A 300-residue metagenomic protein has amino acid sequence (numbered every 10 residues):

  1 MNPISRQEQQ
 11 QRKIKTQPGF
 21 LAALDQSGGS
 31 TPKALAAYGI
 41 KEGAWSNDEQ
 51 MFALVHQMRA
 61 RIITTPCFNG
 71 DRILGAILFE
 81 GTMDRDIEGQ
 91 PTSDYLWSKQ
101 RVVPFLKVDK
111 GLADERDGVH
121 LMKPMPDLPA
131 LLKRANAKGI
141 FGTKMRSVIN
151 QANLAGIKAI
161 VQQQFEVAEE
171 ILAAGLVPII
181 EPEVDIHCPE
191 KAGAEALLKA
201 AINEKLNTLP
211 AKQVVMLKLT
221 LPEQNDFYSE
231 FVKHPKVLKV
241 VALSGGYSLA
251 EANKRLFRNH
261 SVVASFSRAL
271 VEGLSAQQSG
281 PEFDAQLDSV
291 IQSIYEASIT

Functional and structural regions predicted by a protein language model:
M1-F141, I149-Q151, A201-L219, E223-T300: Alpha/beta catalytic barrel-like cores
R116-H120, T143-K158, D185-K191: Surface-exposed cleft-lining segments at the edges of enzyme active sites
N136, F141, G156-I160, V177 (+3 more regions): Conserved mixed alpha/beta catalytic, RNA-binding, or beta-rich assembly cores of soluble enzyme, regulatory
K144, P178-I179, V241: Short hydrophobic alpha-helical runs that function as membrane-insertion/retention elements
V148-Q151, G156-E170, L176: Internal active-site segments that recognize and position negatively charged phosphoryl groups and nucleotide moieties
I157-V167, A194-E204, F231-K239: Short, electropositive alpha-helical surface patch
V167, I171-L221: Aromatic-anchored, glycine/proline-accented short structural segments that stabilize local strand-turns or short
